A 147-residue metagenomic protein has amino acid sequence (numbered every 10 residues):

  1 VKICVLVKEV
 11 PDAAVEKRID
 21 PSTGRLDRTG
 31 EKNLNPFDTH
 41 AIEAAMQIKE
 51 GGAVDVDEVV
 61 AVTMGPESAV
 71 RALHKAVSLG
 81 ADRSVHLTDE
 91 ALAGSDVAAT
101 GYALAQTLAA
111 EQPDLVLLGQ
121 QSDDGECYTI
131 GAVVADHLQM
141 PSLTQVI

Functional and structural regions predicted by a protein language model:
V1-I147: N-terminal glycine-rich FAD/FM-binding segment characteristic of electron-transfer flavoproteins
